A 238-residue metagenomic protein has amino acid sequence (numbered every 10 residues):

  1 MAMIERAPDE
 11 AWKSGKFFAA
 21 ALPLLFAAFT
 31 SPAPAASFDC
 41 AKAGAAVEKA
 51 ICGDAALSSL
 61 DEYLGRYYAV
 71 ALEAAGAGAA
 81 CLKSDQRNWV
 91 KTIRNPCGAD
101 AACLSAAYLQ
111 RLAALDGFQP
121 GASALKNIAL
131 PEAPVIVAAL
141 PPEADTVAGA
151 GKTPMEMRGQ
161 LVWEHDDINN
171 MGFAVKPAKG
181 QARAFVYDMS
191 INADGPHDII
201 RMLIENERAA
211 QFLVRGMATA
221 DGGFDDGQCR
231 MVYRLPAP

Functional and structural regions predicted by a protein language model:
M1-K16: N-terminal secretory signal peptides that target proteins for export/translocation
A19-A28: Bacterial N-terminal signal peptides
S31-A35: Sec/Tat signal peptide C-region and signal peptidase I cleavage site
P131-T153: Short boundary/loop segments of OB/S1/cold-shock single-stranded nucleic-acid-binding domains
G149-V175: Structural detector for short beta-strands of small beta-barrel domains
I168-I191: OB-fold (S1/OB) nucleic-acid-binding surfaces
D194-R215: Short nucleic-acid-contacting surface segments enriched for D/E, G, S/T with interspersed K/R
T219-P238: OB-fold/S1-family single-stranded nucleic acid-binding modules
